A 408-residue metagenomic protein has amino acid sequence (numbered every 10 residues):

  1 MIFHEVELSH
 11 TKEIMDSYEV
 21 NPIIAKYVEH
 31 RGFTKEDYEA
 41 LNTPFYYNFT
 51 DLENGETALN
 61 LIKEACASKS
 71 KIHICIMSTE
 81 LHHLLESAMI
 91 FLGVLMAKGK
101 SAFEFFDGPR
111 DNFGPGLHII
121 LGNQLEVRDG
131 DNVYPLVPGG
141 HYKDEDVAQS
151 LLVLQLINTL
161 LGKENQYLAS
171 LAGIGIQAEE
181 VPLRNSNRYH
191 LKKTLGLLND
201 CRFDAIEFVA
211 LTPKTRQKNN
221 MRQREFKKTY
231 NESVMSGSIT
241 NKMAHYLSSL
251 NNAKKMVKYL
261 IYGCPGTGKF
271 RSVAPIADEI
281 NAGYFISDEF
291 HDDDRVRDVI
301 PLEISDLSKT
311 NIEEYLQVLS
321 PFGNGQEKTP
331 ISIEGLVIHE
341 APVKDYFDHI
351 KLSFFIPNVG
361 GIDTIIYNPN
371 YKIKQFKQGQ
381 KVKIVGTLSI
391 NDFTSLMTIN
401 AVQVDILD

Functional and structural regions predicted by a protein language model:
M1-S272, I276-I304, K372-Q378: Replace "Mg2+/Mn2+-dependent" with "divalent metal-dependent
E64, S70-K71, N185, Y189 (+3 more regions): Mid-to-C-terminal polyanion-binding domains and interfaces
